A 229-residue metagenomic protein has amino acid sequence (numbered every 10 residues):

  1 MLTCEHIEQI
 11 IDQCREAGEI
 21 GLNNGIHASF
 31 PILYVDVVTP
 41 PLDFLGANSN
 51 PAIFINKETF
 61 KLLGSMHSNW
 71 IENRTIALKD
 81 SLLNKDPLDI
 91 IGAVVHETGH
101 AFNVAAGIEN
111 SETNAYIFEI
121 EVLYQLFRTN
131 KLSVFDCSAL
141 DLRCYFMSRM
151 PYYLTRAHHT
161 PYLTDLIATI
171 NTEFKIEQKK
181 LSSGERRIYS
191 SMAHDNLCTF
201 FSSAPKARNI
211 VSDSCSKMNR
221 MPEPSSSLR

Functional and structural regions predicted by a protein language model:
M1-I55: A metal-dependent hydrolase signature that marks the N-terminal structural subdomain at the beginning of catalytic folds
L2-E5, Q9, C137, D141 (+4 more regions): Alpha-helix boundary/N-cap detector
G46-L88, A101-V104: Active-site scaffold of zinc-dependent metalloenzymes
L83-G92, I108-E112: Solvent-exposed, acidic/flexible segments
A93, E97-A105: Catalytic glutamate of the conserved HExxH
A106-Y145: Post-HExxH zinc-binding segment in Zn-dependent metallohydrolases
Y152-R229: Pan-zinc metallopeptidase signature
